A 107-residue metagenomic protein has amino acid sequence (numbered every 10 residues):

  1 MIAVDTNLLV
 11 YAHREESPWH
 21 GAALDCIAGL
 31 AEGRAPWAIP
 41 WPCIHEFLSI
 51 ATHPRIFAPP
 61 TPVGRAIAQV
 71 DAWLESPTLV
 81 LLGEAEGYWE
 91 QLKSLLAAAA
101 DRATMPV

Functional and structural regions predicted by a protein language model:
M1-P42, P54-Q69: Short, well-structured N-terminal submotif of metal-dependent ribonuclease cores
G29-E32, H53-F57, E75, L79 (+1 more regions): General structural signal for alpha-helix termini and helix-helix connectors
G33-I39, W73, P77-T78, L92-K93: A generic "structured core" feature
I44-H45, W89: Alpha-helix N-cap/helix-start and coil->helix boundary motif
P60, T78-V107: Active-site neighborhoods of divalent-metal-dependent phosphate/nucleic-acid chemistry enzymes
